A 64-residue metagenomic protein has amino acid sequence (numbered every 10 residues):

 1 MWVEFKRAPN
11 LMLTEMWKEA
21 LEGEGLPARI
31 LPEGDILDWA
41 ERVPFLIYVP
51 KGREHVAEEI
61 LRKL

Functional and structural regions predicted by a protein language model:
M1-L64: Acidic/polar low-complexity segments and flexible, solvent-exposed patches
